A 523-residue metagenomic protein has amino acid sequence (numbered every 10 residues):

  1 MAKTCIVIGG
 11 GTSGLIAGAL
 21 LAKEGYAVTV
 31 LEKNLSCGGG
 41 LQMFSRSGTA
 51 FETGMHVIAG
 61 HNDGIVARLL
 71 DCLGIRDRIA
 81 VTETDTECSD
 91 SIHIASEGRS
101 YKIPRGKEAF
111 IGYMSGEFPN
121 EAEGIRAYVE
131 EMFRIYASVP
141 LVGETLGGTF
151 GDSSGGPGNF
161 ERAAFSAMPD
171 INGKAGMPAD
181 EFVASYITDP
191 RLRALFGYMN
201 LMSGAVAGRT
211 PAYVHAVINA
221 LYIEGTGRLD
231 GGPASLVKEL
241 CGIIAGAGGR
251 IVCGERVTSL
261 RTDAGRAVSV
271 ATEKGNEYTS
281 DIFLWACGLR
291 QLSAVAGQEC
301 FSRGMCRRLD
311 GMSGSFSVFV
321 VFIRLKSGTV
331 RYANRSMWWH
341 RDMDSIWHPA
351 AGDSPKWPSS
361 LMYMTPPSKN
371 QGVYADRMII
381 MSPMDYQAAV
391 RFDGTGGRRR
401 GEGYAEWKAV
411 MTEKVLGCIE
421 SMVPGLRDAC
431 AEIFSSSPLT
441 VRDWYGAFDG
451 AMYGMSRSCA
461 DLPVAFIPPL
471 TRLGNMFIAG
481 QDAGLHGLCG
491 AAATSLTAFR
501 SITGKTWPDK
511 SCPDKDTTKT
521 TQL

Functional and structural regions predicted by a protein language model:
K3-P140: N-terminal glycine-rich phosphate/pyrophosphate-binding loop and immediately adjacent elements
E97-R209: Rossmann-like flavin
D189-S203, S421-L485: A glycine-rich dinucleotide-binding beta-alpha-beta segment and adjacent secondary-structure elements that constitute
A216-A267: Helical element adjacent to the flavin cofactor pocket in flavoenzyme catalytic cores
R228, T258-V373: Mid-domain catalytic core of redox enzymes that form a hydrophobic substrate pocket/lid adjacent to a catalytic redox
T262, G504-L523: Active-site-proximal substrate-binding core of FAD-dependent oxidoreductases
G328-S436: C-terminal segments that line or cap access tunnels to active or ligand-binding sites in enzymes and enzyme-associated
Q481-T503: A conserved FAD-binding loop/helix module that cradles the flavin
